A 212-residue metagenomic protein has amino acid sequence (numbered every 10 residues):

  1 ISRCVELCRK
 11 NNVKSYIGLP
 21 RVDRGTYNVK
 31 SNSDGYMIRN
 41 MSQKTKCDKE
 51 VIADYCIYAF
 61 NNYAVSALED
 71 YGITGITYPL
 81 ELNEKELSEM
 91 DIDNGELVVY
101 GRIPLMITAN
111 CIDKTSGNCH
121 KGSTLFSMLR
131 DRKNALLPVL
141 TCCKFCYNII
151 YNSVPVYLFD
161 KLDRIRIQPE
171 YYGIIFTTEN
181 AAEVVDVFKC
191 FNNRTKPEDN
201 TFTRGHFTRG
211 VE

Functional and structural regions predicted by a protein language model:
I1-E212: Active-site pocket-lining/capping segments in soluble small-molecule metabolic enzymes
